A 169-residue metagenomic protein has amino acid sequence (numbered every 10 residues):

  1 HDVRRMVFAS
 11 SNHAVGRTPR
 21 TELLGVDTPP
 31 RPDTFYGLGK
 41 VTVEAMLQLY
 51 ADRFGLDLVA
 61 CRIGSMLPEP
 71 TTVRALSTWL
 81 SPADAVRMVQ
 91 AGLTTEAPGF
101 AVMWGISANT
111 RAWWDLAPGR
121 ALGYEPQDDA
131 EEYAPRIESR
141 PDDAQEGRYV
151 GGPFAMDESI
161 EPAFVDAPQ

Functional and structural regions predicted by a protein language model:
H1-R31: Conserved Rossmann-fold NAD(P)-dependent oxidoreductase catalytic core, especially the SDR/UDP-sugar
V7-S10, D33, R62-G64, I106: Active-site beta-alpha turn of Rossmann-fold NAD(P)-dependent dehydrogenases/reductases
T28, F35, G39-T42: Active-site helix of classical SDR
D33-G37, P70-L80: Glycine-rich "substrate-gating" loop/helix at the edge of Rossmann-like oxidoreductase active sites
G39-L47, A85: Conserved catalytic Lys-bearing alpha helix of Rossmann-like short-chain dehydrogenase/reductases
A45-E69: Conserved beta-loop-beta element that borders a ligand/cofactor-binding pocket
R62-E69, W79-F100, A108: Alpha-helical substrate-binding/gating segment
V102, A108-E125, R140-D166: Conserved C-terminal active-site "lid" loop/helix of NAD(P)H-dependent oxidoreductases that clamps the redox cofactor
